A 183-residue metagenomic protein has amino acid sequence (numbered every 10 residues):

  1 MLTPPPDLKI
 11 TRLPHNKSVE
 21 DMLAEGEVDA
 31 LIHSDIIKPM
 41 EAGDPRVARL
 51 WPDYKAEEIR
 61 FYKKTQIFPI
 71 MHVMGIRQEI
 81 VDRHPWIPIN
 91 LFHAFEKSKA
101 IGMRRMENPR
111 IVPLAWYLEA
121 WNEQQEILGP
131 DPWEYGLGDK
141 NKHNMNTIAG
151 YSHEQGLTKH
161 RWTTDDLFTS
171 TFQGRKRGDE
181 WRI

Functional and structural regions predicted by a protein language model:
P4-E107: Pocket-lining segment of extracytoplasmic ligand-binding domains
N16, V28-H33, A94, I127-G136 (+2 more regions): Intrinsic disorder and flexible coil segments
S18, D44, K55, P113-A115 (+3 more regions): Serine/threonine-rich low-complexity intrinsically disordered regions
R49, I67, E79-I80, I127 (+5 more regions): Residue-level preference for alpha-helix termini and adjacent loops
R49, Y117, W121, R177-D179: Alpha-helix boundary/capping detector
G75, I80-E154: Secondary-structure end/capping motifs
L137-I183: Long, low-complexity C-terminal extensions of enzymes
